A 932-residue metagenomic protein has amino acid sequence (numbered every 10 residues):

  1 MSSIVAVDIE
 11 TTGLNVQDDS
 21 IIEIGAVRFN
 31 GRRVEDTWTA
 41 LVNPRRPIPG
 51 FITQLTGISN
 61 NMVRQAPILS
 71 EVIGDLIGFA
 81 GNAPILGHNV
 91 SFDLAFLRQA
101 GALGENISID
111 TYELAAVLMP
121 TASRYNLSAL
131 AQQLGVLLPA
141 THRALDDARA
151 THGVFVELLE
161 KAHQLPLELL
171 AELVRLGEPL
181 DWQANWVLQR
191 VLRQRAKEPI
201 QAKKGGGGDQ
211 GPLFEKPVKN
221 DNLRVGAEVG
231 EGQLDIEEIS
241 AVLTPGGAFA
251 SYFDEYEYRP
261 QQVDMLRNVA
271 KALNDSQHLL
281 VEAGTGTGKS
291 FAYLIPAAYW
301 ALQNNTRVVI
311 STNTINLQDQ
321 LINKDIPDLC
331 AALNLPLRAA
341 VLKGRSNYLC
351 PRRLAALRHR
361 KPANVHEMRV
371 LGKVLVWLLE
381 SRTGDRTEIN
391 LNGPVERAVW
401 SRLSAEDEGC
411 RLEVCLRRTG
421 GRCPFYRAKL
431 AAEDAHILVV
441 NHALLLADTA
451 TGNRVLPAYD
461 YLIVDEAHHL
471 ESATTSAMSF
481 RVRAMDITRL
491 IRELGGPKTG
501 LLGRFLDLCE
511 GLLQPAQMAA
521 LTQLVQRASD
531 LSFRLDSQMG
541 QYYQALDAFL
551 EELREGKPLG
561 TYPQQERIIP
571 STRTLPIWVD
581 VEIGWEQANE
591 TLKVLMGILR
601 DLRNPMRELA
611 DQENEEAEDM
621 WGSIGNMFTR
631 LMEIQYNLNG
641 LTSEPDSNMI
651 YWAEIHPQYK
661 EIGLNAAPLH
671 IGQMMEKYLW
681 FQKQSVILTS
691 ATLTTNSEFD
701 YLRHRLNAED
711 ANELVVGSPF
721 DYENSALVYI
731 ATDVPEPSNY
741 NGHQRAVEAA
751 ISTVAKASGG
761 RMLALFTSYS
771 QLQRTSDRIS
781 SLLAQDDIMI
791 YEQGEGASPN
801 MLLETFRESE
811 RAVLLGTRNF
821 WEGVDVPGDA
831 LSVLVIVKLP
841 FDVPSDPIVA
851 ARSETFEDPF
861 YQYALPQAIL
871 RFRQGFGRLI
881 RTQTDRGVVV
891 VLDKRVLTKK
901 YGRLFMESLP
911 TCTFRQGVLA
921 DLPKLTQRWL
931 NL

Functional and structural regions predicted by a protein language model:
M1-I107, E113, P120-H142: Conserved non-catalytic scaffold segment of RNase H-like nuclease domains
G81-A100, P120-R193, V889-V891: Acidic, Mg2+-coordinating catalytic module of metal-dependent nucleases/exonucleases that use a two-metal-ion mechanism
V156-I236, L922: Acidic two-metal-ion nuclease catalytic site recognized across multiple nuclease folds, prominently DnaQ/RNase D-T
V218-A227, I236-A250, N305-R307, S311-H436 (+6 more regions): A substrate-engagement module of RecA-like helicase motors
Q233-V281: Conserved pre-motif I regulatory segment
Y293, D319, D407-I437, N441-E590 (+1 more regions): Signature of the SF2 helicase/ATPase Hel1-core->accessory helical subdomain module
S401-H436, L446-R454, A588-A726, I730-V734 (+5 more regions): A contiguous, basic/glycine-rich beta-loop/short-helix subdomain that forms a polymer-engagement track
A731-G742, G794-Y901: Conserved RecA-like P-loop NTPase helicase motor core
